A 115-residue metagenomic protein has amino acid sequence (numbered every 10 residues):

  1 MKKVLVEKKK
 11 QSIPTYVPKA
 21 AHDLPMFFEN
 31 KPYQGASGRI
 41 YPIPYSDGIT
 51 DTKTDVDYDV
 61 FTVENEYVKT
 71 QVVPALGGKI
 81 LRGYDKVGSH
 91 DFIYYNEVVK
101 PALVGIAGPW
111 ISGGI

Functional and structural regions predicted by a protein language model:
M1-I115: Surface-exposed acidic/polar loop and edge beta-strand patches at domain peripheries
